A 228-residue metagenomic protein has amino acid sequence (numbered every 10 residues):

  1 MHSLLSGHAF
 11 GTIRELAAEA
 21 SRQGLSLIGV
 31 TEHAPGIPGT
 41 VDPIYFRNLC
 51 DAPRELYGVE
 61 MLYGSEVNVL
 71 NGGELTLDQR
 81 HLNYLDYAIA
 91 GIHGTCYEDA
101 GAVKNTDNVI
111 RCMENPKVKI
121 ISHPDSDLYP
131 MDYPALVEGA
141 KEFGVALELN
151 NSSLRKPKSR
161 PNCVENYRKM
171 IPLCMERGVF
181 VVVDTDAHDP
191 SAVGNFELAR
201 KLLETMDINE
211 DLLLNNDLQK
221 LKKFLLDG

Functional and structural regions predicted by a protein language model:
M1-G7, V30-H33, I121-S126, T185: Histidine-centered catalytic micro-motifs
L4-A18: N-terminal pre-domain/capping segments
G7-G11, T40-P43, P130-G139, P157-L173 (+2 more regions): Histidine/acidic-residue-rich catalytic or RNA/ligand-binding cores of hydrolases and nuclease-related proteins
L16-I28: Catalytic domains of carbohydrate-active enzymes, especially glycoside hydrolases
S21, A34-L149, S153, E204-L213 (+1 more regions): Extended substrate/RNA-proximal surfaces in nucleic-acid metabolism proteins
H33, V179-V193: Short acidic/histidine-rich active-site segments
Y167-T185: Conserved short secondary-structure transition element at the edge of the structured enzyme core that lines
